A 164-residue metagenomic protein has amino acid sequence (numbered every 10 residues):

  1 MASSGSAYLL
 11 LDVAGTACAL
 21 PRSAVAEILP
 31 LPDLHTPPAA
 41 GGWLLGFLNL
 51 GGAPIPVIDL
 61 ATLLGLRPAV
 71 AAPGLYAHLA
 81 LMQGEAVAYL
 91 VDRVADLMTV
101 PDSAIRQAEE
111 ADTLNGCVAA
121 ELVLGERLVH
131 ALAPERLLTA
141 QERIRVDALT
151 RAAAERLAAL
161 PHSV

Functional and structural regions predicted by a protein language model:
M1-V164: An acidic, low-aromatic, low-complexity terminal/linker signal
